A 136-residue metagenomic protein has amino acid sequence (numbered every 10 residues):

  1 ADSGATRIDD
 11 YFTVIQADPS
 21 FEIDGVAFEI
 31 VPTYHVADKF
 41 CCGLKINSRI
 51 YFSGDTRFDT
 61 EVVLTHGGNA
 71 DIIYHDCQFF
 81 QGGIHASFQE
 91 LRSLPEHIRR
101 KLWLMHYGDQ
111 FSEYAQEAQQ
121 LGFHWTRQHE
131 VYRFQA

Functional and structural regions predicted by a protein language model:
A1-R7: Active-site HxH/HxHxD metal-binding segment of metal-dependent hydrolases
G4, T13-I15, H124: Short, functionally important structural connectors and interaction interfaces within domains
A5, F21, E29, I50 (+2 more regions): Residue-level signal for well-ordered alpha-helical segments
D10-F12, V26, S48, A70-D71 (+2 more regions): A structural micro-motif
Y11-V62, Q128-A136: Core dinuclear metal-dependent hydrolase active-site scaffold
F58-A136: Cap/insert and terminal regions of metallo-dependent hydrolase folds
